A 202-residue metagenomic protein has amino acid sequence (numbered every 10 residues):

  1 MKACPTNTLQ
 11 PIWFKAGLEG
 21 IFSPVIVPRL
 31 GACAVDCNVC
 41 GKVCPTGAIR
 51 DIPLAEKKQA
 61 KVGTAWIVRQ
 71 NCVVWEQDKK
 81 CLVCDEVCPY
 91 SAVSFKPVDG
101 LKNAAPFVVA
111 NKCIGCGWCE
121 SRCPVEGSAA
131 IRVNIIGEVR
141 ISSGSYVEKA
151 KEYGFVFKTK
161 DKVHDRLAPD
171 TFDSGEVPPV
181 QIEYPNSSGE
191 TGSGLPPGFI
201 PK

Functional and structural regions predicted by a protein language model:
M1, P11-F14, G20-K202: Flanking helices and flexible, charged tails adjoining ferredoxin-like Fe-S electron-transfer domains in multi-subunit
